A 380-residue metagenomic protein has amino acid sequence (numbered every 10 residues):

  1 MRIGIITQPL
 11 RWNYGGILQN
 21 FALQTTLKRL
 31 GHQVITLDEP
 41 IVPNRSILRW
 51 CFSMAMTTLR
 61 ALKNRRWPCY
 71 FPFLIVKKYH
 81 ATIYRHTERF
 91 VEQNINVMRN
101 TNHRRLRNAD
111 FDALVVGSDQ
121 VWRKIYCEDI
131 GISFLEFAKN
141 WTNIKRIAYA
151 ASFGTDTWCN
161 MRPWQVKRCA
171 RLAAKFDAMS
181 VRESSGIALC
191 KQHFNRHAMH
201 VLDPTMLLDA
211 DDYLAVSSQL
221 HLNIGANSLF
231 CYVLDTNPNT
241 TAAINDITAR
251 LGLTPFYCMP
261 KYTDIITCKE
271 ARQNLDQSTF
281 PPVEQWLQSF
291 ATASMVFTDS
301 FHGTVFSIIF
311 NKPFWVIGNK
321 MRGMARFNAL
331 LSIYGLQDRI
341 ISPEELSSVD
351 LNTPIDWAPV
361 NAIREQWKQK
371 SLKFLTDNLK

Functional and structural regions predicted by a protein language model:
M1, D110, K139-N143, L214-S228: Nucleotide-sugar donor-binding and catalytic loop/hinge architecture of NDP-sugar-dependent glycosyltransferases
I5-Y14, L18-R171: Aromatic- and Gly/Pro-rich donor/ligand-binding loops that form nucleotide- or phosphate-bearing donor binding pockets
I147-G154, I187-C190, T240-F280, S342-S348: Catalytic donor nucleotide-activated moiety binding site of glycosyltransferases and closely related
T157-M161, M206-L220: Acidic anion/phosphate-binding donor-loop and adjacent secondary structure in glycosyltransferase catalytic cores
F176-E183, F297: A short beta-strand/loop micro-motif in the catalytic core of glycosyltransferases that engages the nucleotide-sugar
A198, L202-M206, A210, T263 (+1 more regions): Donor nucleotide-activated moiety binding/catalytic core segment of transferases that use nucleotide-activated donors
D276, S332-K380: Leloir-type glycosyltransferase catalytic cores
S289-A329: A donor-sugar binding/catalytic signature common to diverse glycosyltransferases and related nucleotide-sugar
